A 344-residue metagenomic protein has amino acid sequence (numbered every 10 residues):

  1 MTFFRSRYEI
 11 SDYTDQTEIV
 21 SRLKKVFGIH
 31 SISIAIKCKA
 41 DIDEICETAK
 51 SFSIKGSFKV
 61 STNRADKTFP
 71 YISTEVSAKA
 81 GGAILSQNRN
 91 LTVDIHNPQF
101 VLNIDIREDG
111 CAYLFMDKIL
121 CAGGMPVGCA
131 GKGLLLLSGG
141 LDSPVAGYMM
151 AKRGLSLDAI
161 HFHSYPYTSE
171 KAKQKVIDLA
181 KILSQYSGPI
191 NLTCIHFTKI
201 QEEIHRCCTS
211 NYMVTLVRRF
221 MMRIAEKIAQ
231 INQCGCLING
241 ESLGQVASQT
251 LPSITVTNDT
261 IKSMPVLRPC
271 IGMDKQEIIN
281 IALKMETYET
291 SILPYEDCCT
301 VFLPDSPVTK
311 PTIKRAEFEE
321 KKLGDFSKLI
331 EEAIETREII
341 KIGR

Functional and structural regions predicted by a protein language model:
M1-L134, P144-I190, V308, I313 (+2 more regions): RNA-binding accessory domains that recognize and position tRNA/RNA substrates
K79-I84, N90, K118-A130, Q201-E202 (+2 more regions): Active-site adenylate/phosphate-handling loop in enzymes that bind or generate adenylated species
L135, A159-H161, C194, N239 (+1 more regions): Structural beta-sheet core signal
G140: Conserved G/P- and acidic residue-centered "switch" motifs that form tight phosphate/ATP-binding loops in soluble
A180-C207, Y295-C298: A conserved beta-strand->alpha-helix junction
E286-P294: A short alpha-helix-loop-beta-strand transition element characteristic of N-terminal alpha/beta dinucleotide-binding
L293-R344: The feature marks non-catalytic terminal segments
